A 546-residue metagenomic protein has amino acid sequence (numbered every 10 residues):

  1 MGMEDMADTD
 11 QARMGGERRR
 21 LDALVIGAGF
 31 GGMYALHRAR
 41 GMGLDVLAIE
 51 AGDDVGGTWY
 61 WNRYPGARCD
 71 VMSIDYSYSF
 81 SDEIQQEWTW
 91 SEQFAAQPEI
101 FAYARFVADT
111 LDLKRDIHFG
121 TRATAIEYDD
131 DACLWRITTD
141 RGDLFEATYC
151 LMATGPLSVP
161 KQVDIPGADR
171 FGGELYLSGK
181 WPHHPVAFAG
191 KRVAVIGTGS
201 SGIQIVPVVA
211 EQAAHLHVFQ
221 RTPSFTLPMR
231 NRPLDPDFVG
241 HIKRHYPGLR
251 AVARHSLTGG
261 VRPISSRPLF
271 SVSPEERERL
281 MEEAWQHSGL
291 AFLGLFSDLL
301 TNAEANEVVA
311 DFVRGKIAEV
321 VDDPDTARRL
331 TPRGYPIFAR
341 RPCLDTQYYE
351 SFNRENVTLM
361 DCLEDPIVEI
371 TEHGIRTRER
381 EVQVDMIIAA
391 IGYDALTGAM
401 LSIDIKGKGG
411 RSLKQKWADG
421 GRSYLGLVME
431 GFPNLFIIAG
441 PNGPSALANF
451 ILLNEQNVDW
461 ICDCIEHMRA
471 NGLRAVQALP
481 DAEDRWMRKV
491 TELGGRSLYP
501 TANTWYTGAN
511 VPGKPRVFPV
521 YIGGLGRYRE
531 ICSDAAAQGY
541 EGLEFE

Functional and structural regions predicted by a protein language model:
G2-A23, A28, M33-A168, G173 (+4 more regions): N-terminal FAD-binding dinucleotide-binding subdomain shared by FAD-dependent oxidases/monooxygenases
P182-F188, V193-I196: A conserved hydrophobic secondary-structure block that centers on an alpha-helix together with its immediately flanking
V206: Ligand/cofactor pocket segment of small-molecule handling proteins
